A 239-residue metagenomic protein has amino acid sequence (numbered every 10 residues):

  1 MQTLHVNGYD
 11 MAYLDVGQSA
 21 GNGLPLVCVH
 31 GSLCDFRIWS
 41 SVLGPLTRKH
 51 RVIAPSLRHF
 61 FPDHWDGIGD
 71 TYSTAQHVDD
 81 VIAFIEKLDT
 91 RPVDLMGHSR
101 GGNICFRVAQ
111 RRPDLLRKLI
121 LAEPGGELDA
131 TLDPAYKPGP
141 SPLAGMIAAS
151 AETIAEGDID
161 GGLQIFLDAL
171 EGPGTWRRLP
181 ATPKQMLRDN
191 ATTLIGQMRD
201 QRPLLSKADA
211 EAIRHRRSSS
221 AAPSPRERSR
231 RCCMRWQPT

Functional and structural regions predicted by a protein language model:
M1-D10: N-terminal cap/lid segment of alpha/beta-hydrolase-fold proteins
Y9-D70, F84, R91: Conserved HGGG/HGGXW glycine-rich cap/lid loop of the alpha/beta-hydrolase fold
G44, K207-T239: Conserved loop-alpha-helix segment in the C-terminal half of the alpha/beta-hydrolase fold that carries the catalytic
A75-V93: Conserved acidic catalytic loop of the alpha/beta-hydrolase fold
R91-D133: Conserved hydrolase catalytic core segment
A122-E156: A catalytic-pocket lid/entrance helix-loop region that shapes and gates access to the active site across common
A155-I195: Conserved alpha/beta-hydrolase catalytic His-Asp/Glu region
A169, T193-D209, R226: Active-site nucleophile elbow and catalytic-triad environment of alpha/beta-hydrolase enzymes
